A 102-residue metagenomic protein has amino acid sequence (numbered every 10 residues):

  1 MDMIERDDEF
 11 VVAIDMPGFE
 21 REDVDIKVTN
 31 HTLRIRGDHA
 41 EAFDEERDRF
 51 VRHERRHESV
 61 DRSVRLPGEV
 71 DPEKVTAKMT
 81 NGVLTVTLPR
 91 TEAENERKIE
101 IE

Functional and structural regions predicted by a protein language model:
M1-E102: Alpha-crystallin/small heat shock protein
